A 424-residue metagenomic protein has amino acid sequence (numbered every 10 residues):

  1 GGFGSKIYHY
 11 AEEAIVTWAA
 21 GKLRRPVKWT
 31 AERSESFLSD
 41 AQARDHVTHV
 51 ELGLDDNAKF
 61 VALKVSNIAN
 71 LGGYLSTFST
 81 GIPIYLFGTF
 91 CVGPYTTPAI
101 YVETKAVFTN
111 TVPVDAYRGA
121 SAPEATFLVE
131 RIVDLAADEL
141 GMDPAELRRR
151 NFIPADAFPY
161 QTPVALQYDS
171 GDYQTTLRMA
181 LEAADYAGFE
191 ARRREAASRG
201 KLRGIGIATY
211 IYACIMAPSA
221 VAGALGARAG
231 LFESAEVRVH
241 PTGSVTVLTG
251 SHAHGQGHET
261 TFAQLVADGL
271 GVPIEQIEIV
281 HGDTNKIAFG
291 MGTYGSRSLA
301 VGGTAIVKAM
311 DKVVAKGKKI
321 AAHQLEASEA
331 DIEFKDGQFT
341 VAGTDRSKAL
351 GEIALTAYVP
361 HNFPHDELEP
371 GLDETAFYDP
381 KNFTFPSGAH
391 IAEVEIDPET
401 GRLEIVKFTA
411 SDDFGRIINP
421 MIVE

Functional and structural regions predicted by a protein language model:
G2-T175, M179-E424: Cofactor-binding beta-sheet edge motifs in enzyme active sites
